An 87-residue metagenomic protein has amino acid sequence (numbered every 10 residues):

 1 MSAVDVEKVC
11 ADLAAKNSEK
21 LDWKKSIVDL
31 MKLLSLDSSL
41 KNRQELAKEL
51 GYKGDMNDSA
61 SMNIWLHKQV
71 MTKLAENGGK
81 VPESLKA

Functional and structural regions predicted by a protein language model:
M1-A87: Mobile acidic interaction elements
